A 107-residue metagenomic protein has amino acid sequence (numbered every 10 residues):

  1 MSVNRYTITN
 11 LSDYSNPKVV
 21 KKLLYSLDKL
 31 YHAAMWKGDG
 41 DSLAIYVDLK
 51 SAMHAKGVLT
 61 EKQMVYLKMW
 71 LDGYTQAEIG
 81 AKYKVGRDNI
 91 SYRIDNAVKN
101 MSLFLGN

Functional and structural regions predicted by a protein language model:
M1-L43: Charged, low-cysteine interdomain linkers and short loop/connector segments that bridge structured helical modules
Y14-P17, K21, K99-N107: Intrinsically disordered, low-complexity basic tails/linkers immediately adjacent to helix-turn-helix/homeobox/MYB/SANT
A33-E61: Amphipathic alpha-helical segment used for protein-protein interaction
K56-Y74: Short amphipathic alpha helix immediately N-terminal
Y66, E78-A81, I90: Hydrophobic positions on the alpha-helical face of helix-turn-helix-like DNA-binding modules
Y83-G106: DNA-recognition helix of helix-turn-helix
